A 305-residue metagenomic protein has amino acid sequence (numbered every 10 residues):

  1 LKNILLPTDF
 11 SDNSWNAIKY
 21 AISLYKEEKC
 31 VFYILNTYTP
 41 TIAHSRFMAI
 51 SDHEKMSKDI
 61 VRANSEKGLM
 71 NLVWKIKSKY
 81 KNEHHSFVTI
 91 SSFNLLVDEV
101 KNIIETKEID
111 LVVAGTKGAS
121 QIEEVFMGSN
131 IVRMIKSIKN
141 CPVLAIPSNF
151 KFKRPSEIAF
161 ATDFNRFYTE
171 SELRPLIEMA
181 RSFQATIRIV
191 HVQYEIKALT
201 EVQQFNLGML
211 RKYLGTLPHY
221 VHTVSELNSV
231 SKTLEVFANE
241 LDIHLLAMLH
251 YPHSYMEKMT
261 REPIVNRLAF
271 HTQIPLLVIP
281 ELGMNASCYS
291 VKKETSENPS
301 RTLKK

Functional and structural regions predicted by a protein language model:
L1-K55, E157-T223, I243, H271 (+3 more regions): Small/aliphatic-rich secondary-structure junction motif
H53-K67: A short acidic, glycine-rich active-site loop that binds or catalyzes chemistry on phosphate/adenosine moieties
W74-V112, G215-N266, I274, G283-K293 (+1 more regions): Structural beta-alpha unit
D110-S137: Helix-enriched interaction subdomains in cytosolic or periplasmic regions, typified by TIR/SEFIR signaling/NADase cores
V113-T116, P142-S148, L276-P280: Short beta-strand elements of ligand-binding domains
T116, H191, L249-Y251, P280-E281: Short secondary-structure boundary segments
M127-I131, Q203-L207, T260-V265: Charged helix-capping and loop-helix junction motifs
I131-K151: Short, structured interface segments
